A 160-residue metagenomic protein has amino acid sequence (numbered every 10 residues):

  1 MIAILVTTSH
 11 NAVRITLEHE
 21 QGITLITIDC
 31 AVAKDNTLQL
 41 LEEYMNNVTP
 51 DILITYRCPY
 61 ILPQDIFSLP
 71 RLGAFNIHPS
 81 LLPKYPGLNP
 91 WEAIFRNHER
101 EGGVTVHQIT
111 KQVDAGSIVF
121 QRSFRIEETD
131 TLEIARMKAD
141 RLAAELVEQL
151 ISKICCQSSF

Functional and structural regions predicted by a protein language model:
M1-F160: One-carbon transfer enzymes
